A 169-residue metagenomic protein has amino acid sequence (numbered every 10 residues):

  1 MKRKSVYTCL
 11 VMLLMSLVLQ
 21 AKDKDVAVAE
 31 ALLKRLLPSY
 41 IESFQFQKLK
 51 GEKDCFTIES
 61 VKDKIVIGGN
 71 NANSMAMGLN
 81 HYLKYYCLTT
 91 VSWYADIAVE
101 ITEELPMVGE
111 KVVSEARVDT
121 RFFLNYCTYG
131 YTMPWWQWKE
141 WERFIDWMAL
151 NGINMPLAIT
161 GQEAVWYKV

Functional and structural regions predicted by a protein language model:
M1-T8: Bacterial N-terminal signal peptides that target proteins for export
M12-Q20: Hydrophobic h-region of N-terminal signal peptides that target proteins for export in Gram-negative bacteria
K22-A27: Cleaved targeting-peptide boundary
A31-L32, P38, G51, V61-V169: Feature activates predominantly on carbohydrate-active enzymes
F44-Q47: General small-molecule cofactor/ligand-binding pocket signal
L49-C55: Short amphipathic beta-strand starts and helix->beta connectors
